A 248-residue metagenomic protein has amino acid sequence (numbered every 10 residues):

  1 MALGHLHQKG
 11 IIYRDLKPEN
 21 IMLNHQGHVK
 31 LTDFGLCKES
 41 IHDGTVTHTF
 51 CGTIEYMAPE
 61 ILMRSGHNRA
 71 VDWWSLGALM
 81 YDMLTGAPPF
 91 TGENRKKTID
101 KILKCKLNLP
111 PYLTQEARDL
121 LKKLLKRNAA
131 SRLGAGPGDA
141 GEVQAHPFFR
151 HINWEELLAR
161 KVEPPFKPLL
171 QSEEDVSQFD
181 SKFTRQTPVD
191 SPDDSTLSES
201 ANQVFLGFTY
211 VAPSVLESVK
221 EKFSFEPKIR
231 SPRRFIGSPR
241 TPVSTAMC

Functional and structural regions predicted by a protein language model:
M1-A140, F148-H151: Eukaryotic serine/threonine protein kinase catalytic domain
A2, L31, T47, T53 (+10 more regions): Generic intrinsically disordered, low-complexity segments enriched for polar/acidic and small residues
W73-W74, W154-E156, F208: Tryptophan-centered motif/residue detector
L76-G77, L157, K182: Enriched - but not universal
L103, V143, T245-C248: Generic low-polarity alpha-helical segments
A117, R160-C248: Eukaryotic Ser/Thr kinase distal regulatory-tail detector
L133-S177: Regulatory extensions flanking the kinase catalytic core
